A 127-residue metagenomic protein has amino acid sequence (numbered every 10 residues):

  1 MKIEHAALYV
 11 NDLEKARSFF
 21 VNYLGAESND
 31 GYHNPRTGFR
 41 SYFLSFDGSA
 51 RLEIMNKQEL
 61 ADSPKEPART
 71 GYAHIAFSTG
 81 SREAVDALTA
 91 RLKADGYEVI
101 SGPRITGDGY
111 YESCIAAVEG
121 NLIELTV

Functional and structural regions predicted by a protein language model:
M1-K2, V127: Absolute protein N-terminus
I3-N11, Y42, K65-R91, E112-A116: Vicinal oxygen chelate
Y9-R51: Core segments of cupin and vicinal oxygen chelate
A16, F20, V85, L92: Hydrophobic pocket/interface hotspot
N29-D30, E59-P64, S101: A short, acidic/glycine-rich surface segment
G31, S45, T89-V127: Vicinal oxygen chelate
R36, F46, P67-R69, I105: A generic structural micro-feature
N56-A61, V127: Acetyl-CoA-dependent GNAT
